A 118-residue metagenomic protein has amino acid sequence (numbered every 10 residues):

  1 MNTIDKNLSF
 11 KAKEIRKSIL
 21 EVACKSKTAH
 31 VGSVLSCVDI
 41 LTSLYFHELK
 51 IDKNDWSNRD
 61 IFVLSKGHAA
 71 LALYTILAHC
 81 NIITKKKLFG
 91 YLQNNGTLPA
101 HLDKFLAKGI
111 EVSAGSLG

Functional and structural regions predicted by a protein language model:
M1-I15: N-terminal hydrophobic or amphipathic helices/low-complexity stretches enriched in small/hydrophobic/Pro/Gly
K11-T28: N-terminal capping segment at the start of a domain
V22, A29, V34-G118: Cofactor-binding active-site loop characterized by glycine-rich and histidine/acidic residues
